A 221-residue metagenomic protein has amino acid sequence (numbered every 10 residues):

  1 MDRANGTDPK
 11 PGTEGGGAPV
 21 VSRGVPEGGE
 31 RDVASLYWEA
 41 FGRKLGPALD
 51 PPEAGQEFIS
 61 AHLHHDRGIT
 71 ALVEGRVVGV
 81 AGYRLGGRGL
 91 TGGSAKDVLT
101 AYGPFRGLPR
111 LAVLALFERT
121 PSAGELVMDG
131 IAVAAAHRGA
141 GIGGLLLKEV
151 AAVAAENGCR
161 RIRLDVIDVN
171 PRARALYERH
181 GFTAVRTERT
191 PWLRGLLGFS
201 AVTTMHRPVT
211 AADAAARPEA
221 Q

Functional and structural regions predicted by a protein language model:
G17-S35, G46-P47: A short beta-loop-alpha structural element at the N-terminal edge of CoA-dependent acyl/N-acetyltransferase catalytic
W38-I59, L90-G107: Conserved GNAT-fold acetyl-CoA-binding loop/helix
P47-R88, A115-F117: Active-site rim helix/loop that mediates acceptor-substrate recognition in acyltransferases
I69, A81, L126, I131 (+1 more regions): Conserved GNAT-family N-acetyltransferase fold
G87-L126, L193: Conserved acyl-donor/pantetheine-binding loop and adjacent beta-alpha core of acyl/acetyltransferases and related
G124-L126, A154-D165: Conserved GNAT acetyl-CoA-binding A-motif
G139-A152, A175-R179: Conserved acetyl-CoA-binding loop-helix of GNAT-fold acetyltransferases
R160, I167-R174, H180, T190-Q221: C-terminal "cap" of GNAT-fold acetyltransferases
